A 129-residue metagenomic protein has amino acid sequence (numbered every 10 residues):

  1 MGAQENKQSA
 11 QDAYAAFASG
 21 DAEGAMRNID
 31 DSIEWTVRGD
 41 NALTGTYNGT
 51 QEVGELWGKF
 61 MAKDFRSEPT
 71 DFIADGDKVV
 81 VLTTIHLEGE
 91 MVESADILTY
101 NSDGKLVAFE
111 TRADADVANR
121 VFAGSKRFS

Functional and structural regions predicted by a protein language model:
M1-R27, D31, R120-S129: Short, low-complexity N-terminal intrinsically disordered segments enriched in polar/charged residues
G2-E5, G54-S129: A beta-strand edge to alpha-helix "cap/lid" segment located at domain peripheries
A10, R38-A42, T83: Residue-level detector of alpha-helix boundaries and kinks
A10-A13, G24-I29, I33, G49 (+5 more regions): Hydrophobic pocket/interface hotspot
Y14, G39, M91: N-terminal/domain-start segments enriched in small and hydrophobic, helix-friendly residues, covering either
E23-G24, D30-D75: A solvent-exposed, acidic/Ser-Thr-rich amphipathic alpha-helical stretch
